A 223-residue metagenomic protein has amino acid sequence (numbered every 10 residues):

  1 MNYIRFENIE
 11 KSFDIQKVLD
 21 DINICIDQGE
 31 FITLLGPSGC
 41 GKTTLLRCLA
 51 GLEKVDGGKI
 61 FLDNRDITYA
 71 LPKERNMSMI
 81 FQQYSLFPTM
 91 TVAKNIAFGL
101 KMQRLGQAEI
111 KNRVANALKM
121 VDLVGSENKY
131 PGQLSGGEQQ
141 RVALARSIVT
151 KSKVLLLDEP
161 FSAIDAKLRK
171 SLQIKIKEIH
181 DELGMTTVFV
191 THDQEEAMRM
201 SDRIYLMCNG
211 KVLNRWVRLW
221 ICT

Functional and structural regions predicted by a protein language model:
M1-A166: ABC family nucleotide-binding domain
R47, D193-E195: The feature captures the ABC ATPase H-loop/switch
K170-L183: Helical segment within the ABC ATPase nucleotide-binding domain
G184-V190: Conserved H-loop
M198-S201: Hydrophobic Walker B segment
R203, R215: Short, glycine/charged-rich "phosphate-handling" switch motifs in NTP-dependent and phosphotransfer domains
L219-T223: Short acidic-hydrophobic catalytic motif
